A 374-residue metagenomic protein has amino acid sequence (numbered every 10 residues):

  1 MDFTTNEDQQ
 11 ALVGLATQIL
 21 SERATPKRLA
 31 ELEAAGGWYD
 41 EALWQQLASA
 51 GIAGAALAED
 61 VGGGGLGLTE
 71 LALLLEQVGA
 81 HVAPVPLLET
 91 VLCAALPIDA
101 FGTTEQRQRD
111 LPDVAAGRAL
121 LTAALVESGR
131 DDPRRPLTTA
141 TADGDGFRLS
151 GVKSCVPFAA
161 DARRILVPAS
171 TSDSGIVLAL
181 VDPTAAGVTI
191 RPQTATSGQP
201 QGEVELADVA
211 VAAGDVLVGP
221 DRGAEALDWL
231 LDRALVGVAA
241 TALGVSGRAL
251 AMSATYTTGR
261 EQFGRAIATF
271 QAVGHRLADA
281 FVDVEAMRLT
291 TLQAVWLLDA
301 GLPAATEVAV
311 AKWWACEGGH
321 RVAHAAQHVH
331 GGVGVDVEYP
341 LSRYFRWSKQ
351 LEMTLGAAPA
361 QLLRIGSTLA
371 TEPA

Functional and structural regions predicted by a protein language model:
M1-H81, F101-T104, G117, A142 (+2 more regions): Alpha-helical interface subdomain recognition
L66-G67, D132-R135, F158-A162: Short glycine/proline-enriched turns and hinge-like loops at secondary-structure junctions
V85-E105: N-terminal glycine-rich flavin-associated loop
D99-G102, T141, V167-S170, L180-P183 (+2 more regions): Short beta-strand-to-turn element immediately C-terminal to the catalytic PLP-Schiff-base lysine in fold type I
D110-P112, S128-G129, L137-T139, K153-P157 (+3 more regions): A generic local secondary-structure boundary/capping motif
G117-S128: A short, Trp-centered hydrophobic/proline-enriched beta-strand micro-motif
A124, S150-T189: A short core secondary-structure module
R135, C155-V156, D182-V218: Flexible, small-/acidic-enriched active-site or ligand-binding loops
